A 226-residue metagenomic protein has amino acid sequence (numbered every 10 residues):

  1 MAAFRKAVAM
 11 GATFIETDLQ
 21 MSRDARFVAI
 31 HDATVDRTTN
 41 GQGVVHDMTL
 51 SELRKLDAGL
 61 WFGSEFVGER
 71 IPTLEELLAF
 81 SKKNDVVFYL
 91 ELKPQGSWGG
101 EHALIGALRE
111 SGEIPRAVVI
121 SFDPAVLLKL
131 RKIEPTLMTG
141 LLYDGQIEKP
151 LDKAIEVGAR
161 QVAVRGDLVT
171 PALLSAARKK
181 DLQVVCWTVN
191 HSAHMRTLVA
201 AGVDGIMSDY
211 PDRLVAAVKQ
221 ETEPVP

Functional and structural regions predicted by a protein language model:
M1-P226: Phosphate-group recognition and catalysis centered on beta-loop-alpha active-site segments
